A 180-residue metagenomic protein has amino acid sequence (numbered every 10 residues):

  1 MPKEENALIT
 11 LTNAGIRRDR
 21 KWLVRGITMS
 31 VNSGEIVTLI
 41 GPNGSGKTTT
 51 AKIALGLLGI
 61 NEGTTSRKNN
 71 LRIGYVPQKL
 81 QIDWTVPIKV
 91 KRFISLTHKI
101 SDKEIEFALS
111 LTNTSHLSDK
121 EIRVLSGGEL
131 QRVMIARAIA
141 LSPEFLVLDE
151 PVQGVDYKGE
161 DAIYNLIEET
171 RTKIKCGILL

Functional and structural regions predicted by a protein language model:
A14, D102-D119: Conserved ABC ATPase "signature" region
L55: Helix-to-loop junction immediately C-terminal to a conserved catalytic motif
E121-L125, E129: Conserved ABC ATPase signature
I135: Hydrophobic anchor residue at the start of the ABC signature
S142: Conserved catalytic motifs of ABC-family nucleotide-binding domains
L146-E150: Catalytic Walker B motif of ABC-type/P-loop ATPase nucleotide-binding domains
